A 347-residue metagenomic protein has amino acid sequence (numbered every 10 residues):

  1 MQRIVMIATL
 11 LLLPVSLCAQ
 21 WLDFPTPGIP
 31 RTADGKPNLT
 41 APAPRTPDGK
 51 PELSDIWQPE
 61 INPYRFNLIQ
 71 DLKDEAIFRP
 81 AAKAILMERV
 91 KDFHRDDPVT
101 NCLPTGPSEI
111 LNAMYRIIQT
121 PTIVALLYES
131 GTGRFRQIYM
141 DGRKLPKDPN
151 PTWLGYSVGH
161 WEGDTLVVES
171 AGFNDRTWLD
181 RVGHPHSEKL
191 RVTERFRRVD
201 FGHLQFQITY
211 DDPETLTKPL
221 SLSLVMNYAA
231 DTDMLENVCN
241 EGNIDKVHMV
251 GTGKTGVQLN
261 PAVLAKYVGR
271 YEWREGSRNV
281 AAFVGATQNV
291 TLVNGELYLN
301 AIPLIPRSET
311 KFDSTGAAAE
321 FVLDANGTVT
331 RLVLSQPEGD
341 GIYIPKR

Functional and structural regions predicted by a protein language model:
M1-I4: Positively charged n-region of N-terminal signal peptides that target proteins for export
P14-S16: N-terminal signal peptide c-region/cleavage motif recognized by signal peptidases
A19-T287, N294, A301, S308-E309 (+1 more regions): PEST-like low-complexity, intrinsically disordered acidic/proline/serine-rich tracts that flank trafficking/processing
M114, L127, T330-G339: Short, exposed beta-strand-loop hairpins at the edges of beta-sheets in extracellular/periplasmic proteins
V290, G327: A cross-kingdom feature strongest in bacterial/archaeal respiratory oxidoreductases
V322-A325: C-terminal soluble interaction/assembly domains
